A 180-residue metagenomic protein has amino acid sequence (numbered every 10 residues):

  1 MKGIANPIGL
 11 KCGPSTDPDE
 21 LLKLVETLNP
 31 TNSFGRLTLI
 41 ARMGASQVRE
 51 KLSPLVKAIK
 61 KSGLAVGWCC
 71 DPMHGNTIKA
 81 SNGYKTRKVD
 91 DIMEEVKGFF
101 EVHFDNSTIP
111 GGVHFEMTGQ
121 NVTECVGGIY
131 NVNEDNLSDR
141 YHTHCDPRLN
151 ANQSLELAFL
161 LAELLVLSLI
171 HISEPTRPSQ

Functional and structural regions predicted by a protein language model:
M1-L169: Expand to "…catalyze enediolate/carbanion chemistry for C-C bond making/breaking, isomerization, decarboxylation
I170-Q180: Residue-level detector of conserved catalytic or cofactor/ligand-binding positions in enzyme active sites
